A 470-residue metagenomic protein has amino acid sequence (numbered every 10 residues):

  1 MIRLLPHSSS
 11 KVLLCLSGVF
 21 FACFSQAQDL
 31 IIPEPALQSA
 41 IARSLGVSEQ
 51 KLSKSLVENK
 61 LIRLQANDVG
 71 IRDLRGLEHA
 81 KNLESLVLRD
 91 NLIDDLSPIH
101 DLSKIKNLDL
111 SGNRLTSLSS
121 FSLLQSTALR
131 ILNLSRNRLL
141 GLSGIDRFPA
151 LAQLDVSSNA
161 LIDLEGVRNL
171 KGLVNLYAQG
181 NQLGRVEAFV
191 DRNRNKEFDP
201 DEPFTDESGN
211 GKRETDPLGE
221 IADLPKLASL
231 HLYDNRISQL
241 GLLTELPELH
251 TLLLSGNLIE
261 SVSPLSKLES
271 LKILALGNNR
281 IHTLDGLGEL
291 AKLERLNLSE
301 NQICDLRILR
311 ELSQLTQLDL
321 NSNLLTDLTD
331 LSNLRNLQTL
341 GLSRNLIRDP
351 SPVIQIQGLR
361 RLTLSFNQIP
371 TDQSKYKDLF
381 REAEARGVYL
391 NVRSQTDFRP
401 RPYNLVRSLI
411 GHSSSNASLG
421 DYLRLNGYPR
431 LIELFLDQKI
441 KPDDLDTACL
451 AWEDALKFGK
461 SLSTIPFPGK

Functional and structural regions predicted by a protein language model:
I2-L13: Bacterial N-terminal signal peptides that target proteins for export
K11-A22: Bacterial N-terminal signal peptides
F20-S85, P98, Y177, N181-G184 (+2 more regions): N-terminal capping/linker segments that flank leucine-rich repeat
E58, H79-L83, I99-I105, L123-A128 (+10 more regions): Leucine-rich repeat
I62-L64, L86-L88, L108-L110, R130-L134 (+9 more regions): Conserved hydrophobic beta-strand positions in leucine-rich repeat
L74-L77, L96-I99, L118-F121, L142-I145 (+10 more regions): Canonical leucine-rich repeat
E187-G219: Carboxylate-dense, calcium-coordinating segments in secreted/extracellular and ER-lumen proteins
